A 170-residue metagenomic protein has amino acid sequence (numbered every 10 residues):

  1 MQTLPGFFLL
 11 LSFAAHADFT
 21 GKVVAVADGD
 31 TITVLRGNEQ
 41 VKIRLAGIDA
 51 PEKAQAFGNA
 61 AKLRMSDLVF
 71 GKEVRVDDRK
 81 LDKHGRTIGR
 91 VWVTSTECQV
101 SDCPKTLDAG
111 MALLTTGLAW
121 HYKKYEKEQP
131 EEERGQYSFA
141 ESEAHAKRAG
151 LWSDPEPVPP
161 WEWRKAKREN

Functional and structural regions predicted by a protein language model:
Q2-S12: Bacterial N-terminal signal peptides
A15-N170: Small beta-barrel nucleic-acid-binding modules, primarily SNase/OB-fold domains and secondarily Tudor-like barrels
